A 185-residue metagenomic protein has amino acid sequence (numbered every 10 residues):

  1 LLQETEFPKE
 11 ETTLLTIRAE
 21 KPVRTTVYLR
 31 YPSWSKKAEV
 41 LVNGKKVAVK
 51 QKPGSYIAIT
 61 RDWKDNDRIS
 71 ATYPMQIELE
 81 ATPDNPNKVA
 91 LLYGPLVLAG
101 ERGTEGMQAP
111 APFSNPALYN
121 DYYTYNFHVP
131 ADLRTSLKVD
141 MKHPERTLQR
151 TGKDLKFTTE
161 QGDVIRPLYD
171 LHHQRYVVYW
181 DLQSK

Functional and structural regions predicted by a protein language model:
L1-T16, V42, K52, R61 (+2 more regions): C-terminal beta-rich recognition modules with glycine/proline-rich loops and embedded aromatic residues
E6-E10, P22, S33: Short, surface-exposed loop/turn motifs at beta-strand boundaries within globular domains
L15-V23: Extracellular and analogous surface-interaction loops
K21, K64-D65: Surface-exposed loops/turns
R24-V42: Beta-strand-rich binding/interaction modules
W34-K36, D65, M75: A generic "binding-loop/recognition-motif" signal
Y56-A58: Short, surface-exposed beta-strand/beta-hairpin micro-motifs centered on an aromatic residue
